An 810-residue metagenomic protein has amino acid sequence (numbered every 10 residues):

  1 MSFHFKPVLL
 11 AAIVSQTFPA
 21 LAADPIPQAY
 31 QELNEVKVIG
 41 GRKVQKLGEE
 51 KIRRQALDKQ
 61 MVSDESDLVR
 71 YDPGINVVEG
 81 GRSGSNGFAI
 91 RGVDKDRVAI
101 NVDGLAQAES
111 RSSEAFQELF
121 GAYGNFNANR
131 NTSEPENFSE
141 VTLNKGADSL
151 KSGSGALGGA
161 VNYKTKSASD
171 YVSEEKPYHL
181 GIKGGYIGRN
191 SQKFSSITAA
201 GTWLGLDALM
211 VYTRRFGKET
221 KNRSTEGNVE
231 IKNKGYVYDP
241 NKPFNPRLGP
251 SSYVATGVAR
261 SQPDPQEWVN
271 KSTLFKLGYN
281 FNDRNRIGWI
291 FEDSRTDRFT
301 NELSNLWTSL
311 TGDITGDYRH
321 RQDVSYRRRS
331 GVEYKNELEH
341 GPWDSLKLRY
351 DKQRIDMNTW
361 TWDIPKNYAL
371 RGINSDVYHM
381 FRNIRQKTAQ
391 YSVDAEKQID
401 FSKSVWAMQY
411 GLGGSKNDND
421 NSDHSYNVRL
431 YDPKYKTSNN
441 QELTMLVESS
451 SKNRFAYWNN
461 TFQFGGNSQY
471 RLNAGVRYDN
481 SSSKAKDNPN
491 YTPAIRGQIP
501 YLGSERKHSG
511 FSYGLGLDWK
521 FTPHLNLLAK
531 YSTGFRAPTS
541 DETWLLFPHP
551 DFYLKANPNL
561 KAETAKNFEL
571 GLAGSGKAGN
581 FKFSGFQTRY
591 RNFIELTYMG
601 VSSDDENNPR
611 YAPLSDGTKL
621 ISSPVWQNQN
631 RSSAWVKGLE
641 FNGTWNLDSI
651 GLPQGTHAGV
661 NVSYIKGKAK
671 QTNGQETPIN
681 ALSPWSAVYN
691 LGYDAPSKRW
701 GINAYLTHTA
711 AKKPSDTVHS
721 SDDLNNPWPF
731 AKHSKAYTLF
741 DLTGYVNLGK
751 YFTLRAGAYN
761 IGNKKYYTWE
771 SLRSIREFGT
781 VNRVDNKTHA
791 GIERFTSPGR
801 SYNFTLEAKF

Functional and structural regions predicted by a protein language model:
I26-Y171, L570: Acidic, small-polar-rich N-terminal luminal/periplasmic segments of exported/outer-membrane proteins
S110, F535, F586-N592, L596-Y598 (+2 more regions): C-terminal beta-signal and adjacent terminal beta-strands/loops of Gram-negative outer-membrane beta-barrel proteins
F120-N125, P135-K145, S149-N233, V269-K271 (+1 more regions): Outer-membrane beta-barrel translocator/receptor signature
S152-G153, A168-Y178, G205, R284 (+9 more regions): Short loop/turn motifs that connect adjacent beta-strands in outer-membrane beta-barrel proteins
G188-G217, E226-N301, Y326-R328, S402 (+2 more regions): Transmembrane beta-barrel wall of Gram-negative outer-membrane proteins
N280-S294, S325-I495, S509-G510, G514-K520 (+3 more regions): Face-selective signature of the C-terminal outer-membrane beta-barrel domain
G312-G341, S449-S451, Y501-S512, G516 (+9 more regions): Outer-membrane beta-barrel signature, preferentially recognizing the C-terminal barrel domain of Gram-negative
E396-Q398, A407-Q409, Q463-N467, S481 (+3 more regions): Gram-negative outer-membrane beta-barrel transporters
